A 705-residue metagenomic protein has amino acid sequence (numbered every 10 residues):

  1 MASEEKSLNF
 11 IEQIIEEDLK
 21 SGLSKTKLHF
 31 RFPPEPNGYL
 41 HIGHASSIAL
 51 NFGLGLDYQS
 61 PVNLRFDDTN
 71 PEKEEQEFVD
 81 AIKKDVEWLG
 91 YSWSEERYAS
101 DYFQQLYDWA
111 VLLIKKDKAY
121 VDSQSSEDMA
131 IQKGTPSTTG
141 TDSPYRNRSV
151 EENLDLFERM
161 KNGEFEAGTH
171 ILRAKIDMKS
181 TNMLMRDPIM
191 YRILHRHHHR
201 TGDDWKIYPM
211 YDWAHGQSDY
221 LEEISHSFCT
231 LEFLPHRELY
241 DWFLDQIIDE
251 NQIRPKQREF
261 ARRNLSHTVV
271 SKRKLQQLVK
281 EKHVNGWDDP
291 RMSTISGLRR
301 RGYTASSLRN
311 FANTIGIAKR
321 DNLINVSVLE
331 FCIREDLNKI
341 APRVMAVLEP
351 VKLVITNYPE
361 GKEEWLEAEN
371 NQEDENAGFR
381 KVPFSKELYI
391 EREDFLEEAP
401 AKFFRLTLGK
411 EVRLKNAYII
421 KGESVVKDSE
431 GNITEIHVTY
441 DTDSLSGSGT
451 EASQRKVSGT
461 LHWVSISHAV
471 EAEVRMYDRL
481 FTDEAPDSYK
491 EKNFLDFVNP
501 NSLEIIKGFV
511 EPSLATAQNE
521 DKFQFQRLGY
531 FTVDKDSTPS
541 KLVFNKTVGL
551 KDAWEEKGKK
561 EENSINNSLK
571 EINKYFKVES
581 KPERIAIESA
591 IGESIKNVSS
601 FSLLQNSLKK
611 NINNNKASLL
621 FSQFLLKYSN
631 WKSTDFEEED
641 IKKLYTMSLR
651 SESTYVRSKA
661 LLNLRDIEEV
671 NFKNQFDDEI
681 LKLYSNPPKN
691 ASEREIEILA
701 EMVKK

Functional and structural regions predicted by a protein language model:
S7-D80, H199-T230: N-terminal catalytic cores of NTP/NDP-binding nucleotidyl/phosphoryl-transfer enzymes
P33-P36, R65-K73, E95-Q104, E127 (+5 more regions): Conserved short loop/turn motifs at secondary-structure junctions
L64, D68-N70, Q76, Y98 (+4 more regions): Active-site cores that bind ATP or allylic diphosphates and position pyrophosphate for catalysis
F78-Y102, A110, D117-Y120: A glycine-rich helix N-cap at a beta->alpha junction
F311-N567: Substrate/cofactor-recognition hotspot
S568-Y575, K596-L608, W631-S648, V670-Y684 (+1 more regions): Amphipathic alpha-helical scaffolding segments comprising HEAT/armadillo-like alpha-solenoid repeats
S580-P582, N613-L619, T654-Y655, K689-E693: Alpha-helix N-cap/helix-start positions at coil->helix boundaries
S589, L619-Q623, L662, E697-E701: Residue-level signature of alpha-solenoid helical repeat scaffolds
